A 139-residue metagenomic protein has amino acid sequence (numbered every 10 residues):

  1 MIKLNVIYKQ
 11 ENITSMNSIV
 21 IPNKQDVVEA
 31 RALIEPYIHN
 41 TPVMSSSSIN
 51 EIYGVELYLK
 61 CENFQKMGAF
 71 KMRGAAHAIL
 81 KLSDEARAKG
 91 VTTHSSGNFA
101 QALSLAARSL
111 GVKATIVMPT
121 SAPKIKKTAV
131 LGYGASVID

Functional and structural regions predicted by a protein language model:
I13-D139: PLP-dependent amino-acid enzyme catalytic core
